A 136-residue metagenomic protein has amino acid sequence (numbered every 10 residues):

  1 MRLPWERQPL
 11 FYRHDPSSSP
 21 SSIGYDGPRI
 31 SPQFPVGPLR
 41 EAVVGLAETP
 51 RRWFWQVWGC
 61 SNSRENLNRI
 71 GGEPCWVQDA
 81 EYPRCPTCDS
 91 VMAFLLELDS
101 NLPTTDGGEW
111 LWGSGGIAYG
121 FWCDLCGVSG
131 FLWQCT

Functional and structural regions predicted by a protein language model:
M1-T136: Preference for intrinsically disordered or flexible, low-complexity segments and adjacent hinge/connector residues
